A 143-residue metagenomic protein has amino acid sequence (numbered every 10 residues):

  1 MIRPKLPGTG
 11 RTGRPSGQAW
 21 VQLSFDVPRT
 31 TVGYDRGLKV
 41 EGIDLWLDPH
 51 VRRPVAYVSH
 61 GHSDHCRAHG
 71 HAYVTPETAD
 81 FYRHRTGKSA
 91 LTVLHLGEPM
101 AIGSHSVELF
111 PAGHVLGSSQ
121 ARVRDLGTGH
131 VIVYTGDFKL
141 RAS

Functional and structural regions predicted by a protein language model:
M1-F25: Acidic, low-complexity intrinsically disordered tails
F25-V40, W46-V51, V55, G61-S143: His/Asp/Glu-rich metal-coordinating catalytic cores of metallo-dependent phosphodiesterases/hydrolases acting on
